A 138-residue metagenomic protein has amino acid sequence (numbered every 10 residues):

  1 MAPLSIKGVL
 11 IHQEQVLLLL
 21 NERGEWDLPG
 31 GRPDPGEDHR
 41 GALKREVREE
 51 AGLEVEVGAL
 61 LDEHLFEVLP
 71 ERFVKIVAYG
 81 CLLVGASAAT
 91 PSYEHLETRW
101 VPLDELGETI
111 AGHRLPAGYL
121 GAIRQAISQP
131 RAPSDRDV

Functional and structural regions predicted by a protein language model:
M1-P3, I11, E71-V74, Y93: A generic fold-level signal
M1-V16, R32, E63: Conserved N-terminal beta-strand and adjoining loop/helix that marks the start of the Nudix/MutT-like hydrolase domain
L17, D34, G107: Nucleotide phosphate-binding site architecture
N21-G24: C-terminal lobe/hinge of AMP-binding adenylation domains
W26, Y93-V138: Nudix hydrolase/Nudix homology domain
L28-L61: The catalytic Nudix box helix
L65-A88, R99, L103, A122 (+1 more regions): Active-site-adjacent beta-strand/loop module that shapes the phosphate/pyrophosphate-binding cleft
